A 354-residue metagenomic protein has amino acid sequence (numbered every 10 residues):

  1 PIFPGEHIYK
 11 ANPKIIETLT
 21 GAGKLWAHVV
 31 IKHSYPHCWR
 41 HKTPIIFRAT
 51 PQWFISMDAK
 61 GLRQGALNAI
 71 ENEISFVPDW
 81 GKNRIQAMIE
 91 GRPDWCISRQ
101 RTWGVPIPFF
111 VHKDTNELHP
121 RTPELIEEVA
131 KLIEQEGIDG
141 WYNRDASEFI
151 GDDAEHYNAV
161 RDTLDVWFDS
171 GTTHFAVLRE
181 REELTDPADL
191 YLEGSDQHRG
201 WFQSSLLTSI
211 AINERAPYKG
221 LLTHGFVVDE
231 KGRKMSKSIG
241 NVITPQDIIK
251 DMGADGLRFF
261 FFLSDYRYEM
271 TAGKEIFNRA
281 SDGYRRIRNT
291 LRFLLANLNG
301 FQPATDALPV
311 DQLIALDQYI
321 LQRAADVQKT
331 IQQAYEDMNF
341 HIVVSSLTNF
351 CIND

Functional and structural regions predicted by a protein language model:
P1, R101-W103, V111, P120-E269: Alpha-helical recognition segments enriched in aromatics with Gly/Pro capping that present substrate-recognition
P1-R121, R233, I239-G283, R288 (+1 more regions): Residue patterns forming the tRNA-binding/recognition surfaces of aminoacyl-tRNA synthetases and related DALR
V105, L221, L295-V310: Short, glycine/acidic-rich hinge or "gate" loops at secondary-structure transitions that mediate conformational
L206, Y284, R288-L295: Short, amphipathic alpha-helical segments that act as regulatory/interfacial helices in nucleotide-processing proteins
I210-E214, A296, Q333: A generic secondary-structure boundary signal that marks alpha-helix termini
Q302-I320, A324: Flexible, P/S/T/G-rich "lid" or insertion loops adjacent to the active sites of thioester-utilizing
C351-I352: Hydrophobic residues within the alpha-helices of tandem HEAT/HEAT-like
